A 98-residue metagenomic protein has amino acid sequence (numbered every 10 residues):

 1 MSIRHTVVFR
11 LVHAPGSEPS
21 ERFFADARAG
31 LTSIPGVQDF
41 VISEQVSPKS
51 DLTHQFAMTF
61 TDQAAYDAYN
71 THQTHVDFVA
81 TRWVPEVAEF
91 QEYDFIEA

Functional and structural regions predicted by a protein language model:
S2-R4, F24, P35, K49-T53 (+1 more regions): Short connector loops at helix/strand junctions that flank enzyme active sites, especially segments positioning acidic
R4-R10, S43-H72: Short, well-ordered beta-strand segments in beta-rich or mixed alpha/beta enzyme and ligand-binding folds
H5, S20, H54, H75 (+1 more regions): Alpha-helical structural signal
T6-V8, E18-S20, R28-G30, Q45: Short acidic/polar alpha-helix capping motifs at helix-coil junctions
P15-E21, Y66-A68: Short, conserved charged micro-motifs
D26, T32-S33, T59-Y93: An amphipathic, aromatic/His-enriched active-site/gating alpha helix that lines ligand/cofactor pockets
S33-D39: Glycine-centered tight turns that cap/initiate beta-strands
V41-D51, A80-A98: Glycine-rich beta-strand-turn "strand-cap" elements at beta-sheet edges
